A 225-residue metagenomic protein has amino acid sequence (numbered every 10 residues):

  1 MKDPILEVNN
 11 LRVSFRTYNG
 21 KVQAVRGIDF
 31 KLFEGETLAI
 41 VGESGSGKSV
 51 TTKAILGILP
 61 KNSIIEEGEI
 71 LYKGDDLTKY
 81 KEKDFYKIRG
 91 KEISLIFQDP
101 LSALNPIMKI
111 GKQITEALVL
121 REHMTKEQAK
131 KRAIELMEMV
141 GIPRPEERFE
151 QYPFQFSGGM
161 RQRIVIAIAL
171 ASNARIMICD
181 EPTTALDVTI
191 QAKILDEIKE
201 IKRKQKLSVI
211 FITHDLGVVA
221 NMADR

Functional and structural regions predicted by a protein language model:
M1-R225: ABC transporter nucleotide-binding domains
